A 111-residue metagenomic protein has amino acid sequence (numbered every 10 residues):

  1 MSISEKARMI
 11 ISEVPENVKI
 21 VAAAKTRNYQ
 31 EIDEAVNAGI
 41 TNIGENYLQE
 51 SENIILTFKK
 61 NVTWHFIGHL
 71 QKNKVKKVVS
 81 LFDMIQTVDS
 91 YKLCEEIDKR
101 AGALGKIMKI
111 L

Functional and structural regions predicted by a protein language model:
M1-L111: Conserved alpha/beta-domain cores
